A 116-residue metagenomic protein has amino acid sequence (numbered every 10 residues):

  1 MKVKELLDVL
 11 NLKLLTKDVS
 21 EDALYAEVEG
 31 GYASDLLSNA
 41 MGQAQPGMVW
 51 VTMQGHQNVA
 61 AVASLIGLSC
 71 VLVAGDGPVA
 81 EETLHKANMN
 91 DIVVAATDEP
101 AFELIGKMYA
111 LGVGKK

Functional and structural regions predicted by a protein language model:
M1-E21, Y25: N-terminal, charge-rich interaction modules
A23-L24, V28, Y32-V49, M53-K116: Feature captures the catalytic cores and cofactor-binding loops of soluble hydro-lyases/lyases that act on carboxylate
